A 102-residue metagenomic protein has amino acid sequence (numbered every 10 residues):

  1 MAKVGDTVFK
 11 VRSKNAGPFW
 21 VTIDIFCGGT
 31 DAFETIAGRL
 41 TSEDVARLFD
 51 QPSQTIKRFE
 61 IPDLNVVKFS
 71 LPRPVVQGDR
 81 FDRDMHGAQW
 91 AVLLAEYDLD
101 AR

Functional and structural regions predicted by a protein language model:
M1-R102: Long, contiguous binding/interaction regions
